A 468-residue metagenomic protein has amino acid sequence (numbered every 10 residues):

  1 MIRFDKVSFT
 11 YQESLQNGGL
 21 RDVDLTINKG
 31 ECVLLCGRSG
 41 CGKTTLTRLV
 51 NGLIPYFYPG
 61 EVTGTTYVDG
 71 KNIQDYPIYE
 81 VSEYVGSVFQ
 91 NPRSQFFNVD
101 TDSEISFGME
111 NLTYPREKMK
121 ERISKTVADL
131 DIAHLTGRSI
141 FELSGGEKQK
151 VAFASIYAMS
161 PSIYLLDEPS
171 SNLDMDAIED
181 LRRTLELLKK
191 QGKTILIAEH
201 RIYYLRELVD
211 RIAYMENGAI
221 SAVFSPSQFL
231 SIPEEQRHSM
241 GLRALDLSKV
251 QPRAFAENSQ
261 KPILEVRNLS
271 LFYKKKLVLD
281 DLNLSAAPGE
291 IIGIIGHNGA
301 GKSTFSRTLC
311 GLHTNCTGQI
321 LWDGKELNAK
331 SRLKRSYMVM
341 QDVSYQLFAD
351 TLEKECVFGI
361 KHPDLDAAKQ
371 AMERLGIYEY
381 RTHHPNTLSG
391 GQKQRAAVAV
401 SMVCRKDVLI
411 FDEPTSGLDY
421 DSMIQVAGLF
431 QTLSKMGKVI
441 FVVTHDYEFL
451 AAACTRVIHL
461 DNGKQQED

Functional and structural regions predicted by a protein language model:
C36-R38, I295-H297: The feature captures the beta-strand-to-loop junction immediately N-terminal to the Walker
N51, C310: Helix-to-loop junction immediately C-terminal to a conserved catalytic motif
P59-K71, G318-R332: Conserved ABC transporter NBD signature motif
E117-L135, L365-Y380: Conserved ABC ATPase "signature" region
S139-L143, E147, H384-L388, Q392: Conserved ABC ATPase signature
Y164-D167, L409-D412: Catalytic Walker B motif of ABC-type/P-loop ATPase nucleotide-binding domains
E199-H200, T444-H445: H-loop/switch region of ABC-family ATPase nucleotide-binding domains
